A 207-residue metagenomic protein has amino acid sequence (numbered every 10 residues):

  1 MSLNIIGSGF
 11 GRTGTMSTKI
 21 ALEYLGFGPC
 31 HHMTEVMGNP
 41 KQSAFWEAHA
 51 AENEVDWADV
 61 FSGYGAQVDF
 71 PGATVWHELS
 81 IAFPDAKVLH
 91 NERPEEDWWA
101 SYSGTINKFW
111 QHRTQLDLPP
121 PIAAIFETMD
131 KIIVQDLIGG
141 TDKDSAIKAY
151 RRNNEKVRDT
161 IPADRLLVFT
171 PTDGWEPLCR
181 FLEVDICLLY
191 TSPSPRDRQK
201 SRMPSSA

Functional and structural regions predicted by a protein language model:
M1-A58, S62, S205: PAPS-dependent sulfotransferase catalytic core
T15-M16, N39, V75-H77, E96-S101 (+1 more regions): Short catalytic/ligand-binding loop motif for oxyanion handling, primarily in non-cytosolic enzymes, centered on
G63-E78, N91: Glycine-rich phosphate-binding loop used to anchor ATP phosphates in small-molecule kinases, encompassing both
D85-S101: Conserved phosphate-donor/acceptor-positioning beta-strand/loop module used by diverse small-molecule
R93, G140-K148, T160-P177: Phosphate-binding beta-loop-alpha motif at adenosine-nucleotide cofactor sites
I122-A149: A conserved mid-domain beta-alpha-beta active-site/ligand-binding segment of alpha/beta enzyme cores
Y190-P195: Conserved small/polar residues in nucleotide/adenosyl-binding loops
R196-D197, S201-A207: Positively charged, low-complexity/disordered segments
